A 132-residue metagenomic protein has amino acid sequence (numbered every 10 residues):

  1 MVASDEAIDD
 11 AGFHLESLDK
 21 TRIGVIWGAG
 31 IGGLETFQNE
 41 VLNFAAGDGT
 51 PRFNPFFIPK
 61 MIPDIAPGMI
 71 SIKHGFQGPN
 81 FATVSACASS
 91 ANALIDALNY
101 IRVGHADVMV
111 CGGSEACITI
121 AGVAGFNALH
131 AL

Functional and structural regions predicted by a protein language model:
M1, G24-G28: Short, conserved beta-strand segments within well-ordered enzyme catalytic domains that often line or immediately flank
M1-D10: Conserved FAD-binding subdomain of flavin-dependent enzymes
D9-D19, W27-L132: Acyl-thioester C-C bond-transforming condensing/cleaving domain
